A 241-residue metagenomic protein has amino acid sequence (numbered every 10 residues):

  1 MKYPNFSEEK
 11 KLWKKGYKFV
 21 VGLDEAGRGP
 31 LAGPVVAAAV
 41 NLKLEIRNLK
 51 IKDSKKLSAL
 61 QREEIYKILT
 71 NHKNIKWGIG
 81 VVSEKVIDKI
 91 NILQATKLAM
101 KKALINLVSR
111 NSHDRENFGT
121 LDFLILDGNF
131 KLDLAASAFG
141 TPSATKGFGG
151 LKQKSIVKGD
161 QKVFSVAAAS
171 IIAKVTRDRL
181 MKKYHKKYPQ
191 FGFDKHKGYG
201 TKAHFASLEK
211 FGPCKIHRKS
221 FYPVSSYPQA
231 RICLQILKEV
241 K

Functional and structural regions predicted by a protein language model:
M1-K241: RNase H-like, Mg2+-dependent phosphodiesterase core, and more generally RNA phosphate-backbone-engaging helix-loop
